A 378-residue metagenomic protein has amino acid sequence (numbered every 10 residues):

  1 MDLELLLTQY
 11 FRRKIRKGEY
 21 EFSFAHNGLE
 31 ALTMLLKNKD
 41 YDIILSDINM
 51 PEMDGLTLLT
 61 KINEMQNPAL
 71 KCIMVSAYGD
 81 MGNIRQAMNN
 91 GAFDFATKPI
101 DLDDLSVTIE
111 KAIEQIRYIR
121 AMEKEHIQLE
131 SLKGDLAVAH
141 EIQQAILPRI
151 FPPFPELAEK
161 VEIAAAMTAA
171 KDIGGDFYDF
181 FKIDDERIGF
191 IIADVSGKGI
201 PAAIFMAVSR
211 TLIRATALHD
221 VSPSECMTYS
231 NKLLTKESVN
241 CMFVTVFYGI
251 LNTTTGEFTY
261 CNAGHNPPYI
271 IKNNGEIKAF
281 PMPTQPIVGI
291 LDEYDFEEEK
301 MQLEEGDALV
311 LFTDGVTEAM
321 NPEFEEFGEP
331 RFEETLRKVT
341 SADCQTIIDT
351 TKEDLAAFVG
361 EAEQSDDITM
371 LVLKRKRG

Functional and structural regions predicted by a protein language model:
T8, E21-I43: Acidic, metal-coordinating helix/loop segments flanking the phosphotransfer/catalytic sites of two-component signaling
N27-E30, D54-T60, G79: Acidic catalytic/metal-coordinating carboxylates
T33-M34, L56-P68, Q86: Short amphipathic alpha-helix used as the core "switch/output" element in two-component signaling
M50: Receiver (REC) domain active-site loop signature in two-component systems and cognate sites in sensor histidine kinases
K124-V310, A362-G378: … and, occasionally, acidic/histidine-rich disordered N-termini of signaling adaptors
F247, E299-L311, V316-G378: C-terminal catalytic subdomain
